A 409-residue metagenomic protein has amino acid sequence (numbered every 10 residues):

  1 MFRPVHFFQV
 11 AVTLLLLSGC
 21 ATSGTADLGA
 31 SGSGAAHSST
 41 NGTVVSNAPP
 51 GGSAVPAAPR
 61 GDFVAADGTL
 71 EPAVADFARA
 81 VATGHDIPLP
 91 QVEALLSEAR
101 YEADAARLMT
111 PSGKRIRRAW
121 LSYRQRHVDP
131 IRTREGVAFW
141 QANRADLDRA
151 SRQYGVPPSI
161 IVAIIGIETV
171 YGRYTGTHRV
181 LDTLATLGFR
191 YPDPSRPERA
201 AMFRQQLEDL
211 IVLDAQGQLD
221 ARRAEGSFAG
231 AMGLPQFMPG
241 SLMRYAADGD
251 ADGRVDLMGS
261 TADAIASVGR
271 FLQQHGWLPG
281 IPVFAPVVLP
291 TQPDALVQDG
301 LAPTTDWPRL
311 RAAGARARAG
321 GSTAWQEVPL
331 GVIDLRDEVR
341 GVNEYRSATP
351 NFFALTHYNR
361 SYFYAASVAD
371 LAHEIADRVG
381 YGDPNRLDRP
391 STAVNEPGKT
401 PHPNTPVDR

Functional and structural regions predicted by a protein language model:
M1-V10: Bacterial N-terminal signal peptides that target proteins for export
L16-G19: C-terminal motif of bacterial Sec signal peptides marking the signal peptidase cleavage site
A21-G24: Bacterial signal peptide processing site
A48-R79, H85, L89-Q141, D193: N-terminal export signals and maturation junctions of secreted/periplasmic proteins
P88-I116, I165-T169, R179-T186, P286-D294 (+1 more regions): Acidic helix-start/capping segments at beta-turn-to-alpha-helix junctions
I116-S267, Q273: Acidic/His-rich structured neighborhood in mature extracellular/periplasmic domains
D220-G331, L335-R340: Flexible, glycine-rich surface segments
V287-R409: C-terminal soluble interaction/assembly domains
